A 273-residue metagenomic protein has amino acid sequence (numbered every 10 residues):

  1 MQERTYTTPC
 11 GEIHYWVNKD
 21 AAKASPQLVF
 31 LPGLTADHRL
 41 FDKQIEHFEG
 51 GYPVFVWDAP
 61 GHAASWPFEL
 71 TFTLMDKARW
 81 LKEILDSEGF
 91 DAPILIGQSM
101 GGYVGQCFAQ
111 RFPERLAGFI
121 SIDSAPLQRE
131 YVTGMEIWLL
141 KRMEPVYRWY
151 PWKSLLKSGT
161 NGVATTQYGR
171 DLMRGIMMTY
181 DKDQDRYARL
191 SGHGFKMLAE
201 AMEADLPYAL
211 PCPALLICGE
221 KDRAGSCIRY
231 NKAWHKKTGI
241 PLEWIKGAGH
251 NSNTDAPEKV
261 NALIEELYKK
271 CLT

Functional and structural regions predicted by a protein language model:
M1-E12: N-terminal cap/lid segment of alpha/beta-hydrolase-fold proteins
C10, F55-I96, A262: Active-site loop/oxyanion-hole signature of alpha/beta-hydrolase fold enzymes
G11-A64: Conserved HGGG/HGGXW glycine-rich cap/lid loop of the alpha/beta-hydrolase fold
G97, G101, G105: Gly/Ala-rich beta-loop-alpha elbow adjacent to hydrolase catalytic centers
Q110, A117-R148: Flexible "cap/lid" loop of the alpha/beta hydrolase fold
E130-V132, Y150-A209: Conserved alpha/beta-hydrolase catalytic His-Asp/Glu region
P213-A248, T254: Conserved loop-alpha-helix segment in the C-terminal half of the alpha/beta-hydrolase fold that carries the catalytic
T254-Y268: Post-His helix in hydrolase/transferase enzymes
